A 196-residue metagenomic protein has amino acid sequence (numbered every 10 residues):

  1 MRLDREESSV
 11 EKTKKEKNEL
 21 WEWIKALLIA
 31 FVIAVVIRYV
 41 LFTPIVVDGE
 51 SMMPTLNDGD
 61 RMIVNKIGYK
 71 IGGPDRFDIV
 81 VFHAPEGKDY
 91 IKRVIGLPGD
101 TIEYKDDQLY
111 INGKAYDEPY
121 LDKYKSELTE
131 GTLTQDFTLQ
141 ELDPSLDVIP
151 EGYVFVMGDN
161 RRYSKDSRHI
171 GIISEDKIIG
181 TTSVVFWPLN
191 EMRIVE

Functional and structural regions predicted by a protein language model:
R2-L20, V36, P54, D58-E196: Soluble "head" domains of membrane/secretory-pathway proteins
K25-V40: Hydrophobic membrane-insertion alpha-helices, especially the h-region of bacterial N-terminal signal peptides
V36-M52: Aromatic-capped interface at the extracytoplasmic side of an N-terminal signal-anchor transmembrane helix
